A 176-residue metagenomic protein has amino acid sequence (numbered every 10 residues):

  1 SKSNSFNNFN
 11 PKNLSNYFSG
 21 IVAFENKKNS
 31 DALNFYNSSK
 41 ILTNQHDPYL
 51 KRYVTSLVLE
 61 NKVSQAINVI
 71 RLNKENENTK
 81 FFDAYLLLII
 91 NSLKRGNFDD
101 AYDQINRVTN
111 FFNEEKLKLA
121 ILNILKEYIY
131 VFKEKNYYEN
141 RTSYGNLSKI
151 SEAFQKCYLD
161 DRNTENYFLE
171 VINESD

Functional and structural regions predicted by a protein language model:
S1-Y53, L59, K80: N-terminal leader/linker segments that initiate helical-solenoid repeat arrays
K2, L33-N37, V63-N76, F98-F112 (+2 more regions): Alpha-helical repeat scaffolds
N8-N16, T43-L50, E77-L86, F112-I124 (+3 more regions): Generic helix N-cap/helix-start motif at coil->alpha-helix transitions
V22, T55-S56, N91-S92, I129-Y130 (+1 more regions): Residue-level signature for tetratricopeptide repeat
N26, E60, R95, K133 (+1 more regions): Structural motif corresponding to the intra-repeat A-B loop/turn of tetratricopeptide repeats
D47-L93: Mid-chain, structured segments of secreted extracytoplasmic proteins
L87-I90, K94-I121: Non-cytosolic head/periplasmic domains of membrane-anchored proteins
